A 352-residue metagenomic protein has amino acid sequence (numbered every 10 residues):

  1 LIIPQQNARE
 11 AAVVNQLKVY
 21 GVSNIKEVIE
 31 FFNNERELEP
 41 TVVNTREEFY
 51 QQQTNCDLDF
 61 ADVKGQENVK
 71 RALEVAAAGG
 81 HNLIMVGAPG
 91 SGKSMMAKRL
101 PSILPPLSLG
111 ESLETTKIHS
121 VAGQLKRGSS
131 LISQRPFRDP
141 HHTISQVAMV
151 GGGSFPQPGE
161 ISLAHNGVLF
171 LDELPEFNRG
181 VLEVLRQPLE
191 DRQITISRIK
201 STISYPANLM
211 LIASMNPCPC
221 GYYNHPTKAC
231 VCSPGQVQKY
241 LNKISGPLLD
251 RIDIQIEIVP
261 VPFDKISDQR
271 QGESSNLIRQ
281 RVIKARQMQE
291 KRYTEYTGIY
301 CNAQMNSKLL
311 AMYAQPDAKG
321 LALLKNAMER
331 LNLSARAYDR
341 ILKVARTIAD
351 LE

Functional and structural regions predicted by a protein language model:
L1-I84, A88-S91, S197, Y338: Peripheral, non-AAA+ core regions of ATP-driven protein-machinery
R36-V75, G79, P106-I161: P-loop NTPase nucleotide-binding/switch module
D57, I103, G152, E190 (+1 more regions): Long C-terminal interaction/binding lobes of large macromolecular proteins
I84-R127, D191: Walker A/P-loop
G87, G151, E173: The Walker A (P-loop) glycine that initiates the GxxxxGKT/S ATP-binding motif of P-loop NTPases
F155-P156, R179-E352: Basic, amphipathic alpha-helical bundle interface domains used for macromolecular binding and assembly
N166, D172-L174, V184: Walker B catalytic acidic pair
